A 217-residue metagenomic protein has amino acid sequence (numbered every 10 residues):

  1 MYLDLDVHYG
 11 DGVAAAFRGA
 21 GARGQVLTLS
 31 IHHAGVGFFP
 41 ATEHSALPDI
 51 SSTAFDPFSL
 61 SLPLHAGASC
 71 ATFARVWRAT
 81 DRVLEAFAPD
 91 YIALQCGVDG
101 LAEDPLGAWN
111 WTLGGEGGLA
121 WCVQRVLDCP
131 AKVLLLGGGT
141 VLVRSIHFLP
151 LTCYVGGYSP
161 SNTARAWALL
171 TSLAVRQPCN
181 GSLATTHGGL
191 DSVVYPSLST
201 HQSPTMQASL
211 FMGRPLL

Functional and structural regions predicted by a protein language model:
M1-L217: A general "terminal functional-core" signal
